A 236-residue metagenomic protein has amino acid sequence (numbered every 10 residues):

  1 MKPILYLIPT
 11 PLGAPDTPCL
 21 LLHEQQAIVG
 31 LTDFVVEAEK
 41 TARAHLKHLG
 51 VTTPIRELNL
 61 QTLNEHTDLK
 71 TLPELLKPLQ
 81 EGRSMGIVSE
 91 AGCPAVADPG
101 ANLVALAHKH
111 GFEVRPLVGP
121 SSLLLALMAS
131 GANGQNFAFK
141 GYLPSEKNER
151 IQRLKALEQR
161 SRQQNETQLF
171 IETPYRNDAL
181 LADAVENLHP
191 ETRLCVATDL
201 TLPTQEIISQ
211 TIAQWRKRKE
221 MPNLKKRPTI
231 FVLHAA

Functional and structural regions predicted by a protein language model:
M1-L63: Glycine-rich, flexible N-terminal cofactor/catalytic loop recognition
K2-Y6, R83-S84, Q163-A236: A contiguous loop/helix-start segment that scaffolds small-molecule binding in enzyme catalytic cores
Y6, N102-R160: Class I SAM-dependent methyltransferase SAM-binding "motif I" and its flanking Rossmann-like core
L12-A14, E90-P94, P174-Y175, A236: Short glycine-rich anion-binding loops that position phosphate/pyrophosphate groups of nucleotides and phosphorylated
I28-F34, G111-R115, T167-Q168: Short active-site oxyanion
K40-A42, G92-C93, S122, R176: Alpha-helix capping/helix-boundary segments
Q61-D68, L143-K147: Conserved helicase motor
N64, T71-V114: Glycine/small-residue-rich loop that forms an oxyanion/phosphate-binding "nest" at active or ligand-binding sites
